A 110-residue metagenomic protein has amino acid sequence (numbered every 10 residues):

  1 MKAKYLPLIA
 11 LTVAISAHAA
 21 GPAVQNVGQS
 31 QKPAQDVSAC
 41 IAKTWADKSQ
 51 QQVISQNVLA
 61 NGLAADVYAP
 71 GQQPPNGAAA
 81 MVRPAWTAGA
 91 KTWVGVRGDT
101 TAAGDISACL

Functional and structural regions predicted by a protein language model:
K4-L6, A17-I54: Terminal, regulation- and interaction-focused segments at domain boundaries
L11-A17: Hydrophobic core
A23-Q25, P75-M81, G104: Short, surface-exposed coil-to-beta transition loops
A23-V24, A64-P70, G104-L110: Surface-exposed, polar/charged interaction patches used for macromolecular assembly or partner binding
I41, G71, W86, G98-T100: A mature extracytoplasmic/lumenal domain signature
W45-P75: N-terminal, post-signal-peptide region of Sec/Tat-exported proteins
G71-T92: Amphipathic N-proximal alpha-helical interface segments
K91-L110: C-terminal partner/receptor-binding element of secreted or periplasmic proteins
